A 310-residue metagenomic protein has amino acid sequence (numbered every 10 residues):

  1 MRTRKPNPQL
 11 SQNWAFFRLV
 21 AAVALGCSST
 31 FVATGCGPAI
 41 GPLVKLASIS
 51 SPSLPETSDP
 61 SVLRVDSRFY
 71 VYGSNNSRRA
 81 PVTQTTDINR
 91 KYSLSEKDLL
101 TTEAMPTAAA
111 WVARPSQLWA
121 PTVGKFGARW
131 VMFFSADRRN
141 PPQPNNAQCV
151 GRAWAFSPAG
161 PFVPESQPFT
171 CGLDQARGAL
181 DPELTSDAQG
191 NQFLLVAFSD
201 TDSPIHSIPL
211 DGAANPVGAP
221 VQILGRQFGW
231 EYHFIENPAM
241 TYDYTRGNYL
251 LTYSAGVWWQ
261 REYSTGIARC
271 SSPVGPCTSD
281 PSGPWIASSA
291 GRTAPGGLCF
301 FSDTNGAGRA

Functional and structural regions predicted by a protein language model:
M1-A15: N-terminal secretory signal peptides that target proteins for export/translocation
K5-P8, A21, S67: Sequence-pattern detector for short linear motifs and compositional/periodic biases rather than a specific fold
Q9-S11, G26-C27, L46: Intrinsically disordered, low-complexity segments
S11, A21, G37-P38: Compositionally biased low-complexity segments, especially N-terminal hydrophobic helices that form the hydrophobic
Q12, S29-T30, D187: Compositionally biased regions
R18-F31: Bacterial N-terminal signal peptides
F31-G37: N-terminal twin-arginine translocation
G37-A310: Carbohydrate-active catalytic/glycan-binding domains of CAZyme proteins, especially the secreted or lumenal ectodomains
